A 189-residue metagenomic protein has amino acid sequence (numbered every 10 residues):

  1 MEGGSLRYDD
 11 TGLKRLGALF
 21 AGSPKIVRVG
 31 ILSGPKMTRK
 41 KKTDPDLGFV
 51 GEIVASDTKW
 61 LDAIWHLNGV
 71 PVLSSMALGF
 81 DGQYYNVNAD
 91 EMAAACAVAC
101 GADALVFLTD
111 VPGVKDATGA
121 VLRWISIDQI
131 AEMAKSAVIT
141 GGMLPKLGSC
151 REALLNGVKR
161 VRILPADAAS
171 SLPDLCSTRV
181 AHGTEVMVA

Functional and structural regions predicted by a protein language model:
M1-A189: C-terminal catalytic "cap/lid" subdomain
